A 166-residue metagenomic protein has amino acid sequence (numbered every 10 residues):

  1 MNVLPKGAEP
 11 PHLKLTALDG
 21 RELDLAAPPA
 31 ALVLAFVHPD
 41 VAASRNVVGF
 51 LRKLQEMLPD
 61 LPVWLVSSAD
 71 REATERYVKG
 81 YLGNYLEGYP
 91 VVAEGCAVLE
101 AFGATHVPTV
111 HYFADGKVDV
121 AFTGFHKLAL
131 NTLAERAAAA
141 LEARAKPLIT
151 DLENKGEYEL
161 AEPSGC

Functional and structural regions predicted by a protein language model:
M1-L32, N46, E56-P62, A69-E72 (+3 more regions): Non-globular targeting/processing and membrane-anchoring segments
V33-L34, V110: Hydrophobic beta-strand anchors of alpha/beta hydrolase catalytic cores
F36-H38, V66-S68, D115: Cofactor-binding loop segments of dinucleotide-utilizing enzymes, especially the Rossmann-like FAD- and NAD(P)+-binding
F36-K53: Conserved redox-active cysteine motifs that mediate thiol-disulfide chemistry, especially di-cysteine Cys-X(1-2)-Cys
V41, V98-L99: A generic structural signal for short hydrophobic patches within well-formed alpha-helices
A43, P108, A114: Conserved coupling/switch loop of ABC ATPases
S67, V92-E94: Short loop/edge segments at beta-strand edges and connector loops that shape dinucleotide/nucleotide cofactor-binding
